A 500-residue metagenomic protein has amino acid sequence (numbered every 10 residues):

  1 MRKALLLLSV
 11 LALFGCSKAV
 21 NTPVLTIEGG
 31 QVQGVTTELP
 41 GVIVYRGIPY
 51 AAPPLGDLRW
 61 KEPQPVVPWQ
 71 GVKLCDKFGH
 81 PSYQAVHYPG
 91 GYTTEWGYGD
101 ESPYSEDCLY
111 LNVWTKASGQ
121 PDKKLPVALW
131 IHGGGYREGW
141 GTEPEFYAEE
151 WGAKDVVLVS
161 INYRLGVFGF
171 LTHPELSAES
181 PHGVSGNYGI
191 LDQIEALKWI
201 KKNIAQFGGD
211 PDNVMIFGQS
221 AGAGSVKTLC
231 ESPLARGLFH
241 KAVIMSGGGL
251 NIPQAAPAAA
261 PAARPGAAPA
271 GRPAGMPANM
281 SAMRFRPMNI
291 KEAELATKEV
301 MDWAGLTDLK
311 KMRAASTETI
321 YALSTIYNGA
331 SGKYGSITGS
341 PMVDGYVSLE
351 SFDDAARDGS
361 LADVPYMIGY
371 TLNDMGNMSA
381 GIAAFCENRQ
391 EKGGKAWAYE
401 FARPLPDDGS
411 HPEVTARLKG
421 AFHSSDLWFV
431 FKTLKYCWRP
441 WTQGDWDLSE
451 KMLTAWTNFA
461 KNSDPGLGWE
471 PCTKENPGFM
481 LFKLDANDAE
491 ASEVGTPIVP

Functional and structural regions predicted by a protein language model:
A4-L13: Sec-dependent N-terminal signal peptides
C16-N187, P211, L372, W441-S449 (+3 more regions): Non-catalytic accessory segments of hydrolases
A85-V86, T325, E391-P500: Mobile gating loops/cap/lid regions near enzyme active sites that modulate substrate access
E106-C108, H182-Q206, N289-L295: Alpha/beta-hydrolase active-site loop
K198, K202, K227, R236 (+2 more regions): Substrate-access "cap/lid" subdomains that shape and gate the entrance to catalytic or ligand-binding pockets
F207-Q219: Alpha/beta-hydrolase fold nucleophile elbow
I216, V243-M245: A short, hydrophobic beta-strand element of the alpha/beta-hydrolase
G218-T228: Glycine-rich nucleophile elbow surrounding the catalytic serine of serine-hydrolase chemistry
